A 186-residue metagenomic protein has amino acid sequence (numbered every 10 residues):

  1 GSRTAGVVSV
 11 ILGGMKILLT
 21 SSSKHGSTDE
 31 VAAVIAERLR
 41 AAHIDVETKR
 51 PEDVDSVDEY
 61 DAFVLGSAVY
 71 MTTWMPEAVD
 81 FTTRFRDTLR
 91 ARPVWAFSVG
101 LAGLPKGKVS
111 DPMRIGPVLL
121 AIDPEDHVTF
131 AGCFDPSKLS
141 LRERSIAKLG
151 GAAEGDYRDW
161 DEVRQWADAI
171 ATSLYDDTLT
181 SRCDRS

Functional and structural regions predicted by a protein language model:
S2-G6: Compositionally biased, low-complexity intrinsically disordered regions
V10-I11: Short, positively charged and aromatic/hydrophobic N-terminal segments
M15-S22, A147-A153: General secondary-structure propensity
K16-R40: N-terminal beta1-alpha1 ligand-phosphate binding loop
E30, E37-R38, A42, E47 (+2 more regions): FMN-binding flavodoxin-like domain, especially the glycine-rich phosphate-binding loop
R50: Short loop/edge segments at beta-strand edges and connector loops that shape dinucleotide/nucleotide cofactor-binding
D53-D58: Short amphipathic alpha-helix with an adjacent loop that forms part of the alpha/beta core around
